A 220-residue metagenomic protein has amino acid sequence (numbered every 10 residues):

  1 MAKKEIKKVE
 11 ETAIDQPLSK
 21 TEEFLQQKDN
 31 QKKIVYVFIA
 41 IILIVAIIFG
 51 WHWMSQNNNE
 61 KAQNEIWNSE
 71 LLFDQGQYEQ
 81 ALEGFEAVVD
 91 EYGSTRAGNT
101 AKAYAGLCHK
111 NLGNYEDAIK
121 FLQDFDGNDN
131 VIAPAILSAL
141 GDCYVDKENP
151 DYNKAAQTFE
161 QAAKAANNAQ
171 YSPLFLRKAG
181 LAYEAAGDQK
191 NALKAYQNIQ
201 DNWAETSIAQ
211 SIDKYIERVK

Functional and structural regions predicted by a protein language model:
A2-A40: N-terminal positive-inside, membrane-proximal cytosolic segments immediately preceding the first
Q75, L112, K147-N149, A186: Structural motif corresponding to the intra-repeat A-B loop/turn of tetratricopeptide repeats
V89-G98, D126-P134, N149, A162-S172 (+2 more regions): Short solvent-exposed coil/turn linkers within tandem alpha-helical repeat scaffolds
